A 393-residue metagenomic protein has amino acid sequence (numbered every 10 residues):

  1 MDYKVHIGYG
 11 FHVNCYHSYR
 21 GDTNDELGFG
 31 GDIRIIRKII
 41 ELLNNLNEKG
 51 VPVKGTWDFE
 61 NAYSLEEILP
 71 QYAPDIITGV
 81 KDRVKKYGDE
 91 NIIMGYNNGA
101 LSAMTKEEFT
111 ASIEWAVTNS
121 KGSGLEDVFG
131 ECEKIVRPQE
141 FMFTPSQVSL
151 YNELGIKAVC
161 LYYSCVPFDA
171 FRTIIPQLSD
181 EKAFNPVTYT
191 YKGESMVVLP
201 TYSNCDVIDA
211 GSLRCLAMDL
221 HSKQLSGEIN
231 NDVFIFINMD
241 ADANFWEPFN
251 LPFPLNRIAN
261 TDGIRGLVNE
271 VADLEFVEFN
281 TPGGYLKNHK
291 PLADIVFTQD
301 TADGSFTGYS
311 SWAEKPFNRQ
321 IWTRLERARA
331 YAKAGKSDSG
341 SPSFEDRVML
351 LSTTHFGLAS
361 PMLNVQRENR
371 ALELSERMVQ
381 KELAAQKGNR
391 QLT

Functional and structural regions predicted by a protein language model:
M1-K134, F141-V197, R214-N231, T261-F276 (+2 more regions): Catalytic alpha-helical scaffold of carbohydrate-active enzymes acting on polysaccharides/glycoconjugates
D2-G30, R34, K192-M196, P200-S203 (+1 more regions): Active-site and substrate-binding clefts of carbohydrate-active enzymes
L69, M104-E107, G211, P248-P252 (+1 more regions): Short, solvent-exposed loop/turn segments at secondary-structure boundaries
N98, C165, S203-C205, L286: Residue-level detector of flexible, active-site-proximal loop/helix-junction positions within diverse enzyme catalytic
I135-V136, N256: A generic structural signal for short
V136-Q139, I237: Short, conserved catalytic/metal-binding motifs centered on acidic residues
C205-A217: C-terminal accessory segments of proteins
